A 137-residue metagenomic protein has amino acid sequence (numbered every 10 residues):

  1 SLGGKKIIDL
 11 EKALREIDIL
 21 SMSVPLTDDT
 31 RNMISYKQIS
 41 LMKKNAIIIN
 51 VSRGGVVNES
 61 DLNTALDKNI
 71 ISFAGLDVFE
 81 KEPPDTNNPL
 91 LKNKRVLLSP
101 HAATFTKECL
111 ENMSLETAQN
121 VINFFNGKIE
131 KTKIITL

Functional and structural regions predicted by a protein language model:
S1-K44: Rossmann-like dinucleotide/phosphate-binding beta-alpha-beta segment
N45-I47, V51-L137: Rossmann-like dinucleotide-binding domain for NAD(H)/NADP(H)
